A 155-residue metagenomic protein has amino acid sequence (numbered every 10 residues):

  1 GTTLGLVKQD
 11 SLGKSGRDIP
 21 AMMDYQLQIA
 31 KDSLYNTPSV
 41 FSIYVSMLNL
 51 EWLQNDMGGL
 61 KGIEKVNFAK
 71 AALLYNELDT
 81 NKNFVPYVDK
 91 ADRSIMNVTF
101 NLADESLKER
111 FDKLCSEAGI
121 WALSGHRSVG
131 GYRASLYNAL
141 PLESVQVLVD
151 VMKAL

Functional and structural regions predicted by a protein language model:
G1-Y75, D89: Active-site C-terminal subdomain of aminotransferase-like
V7, F100-D104, L136-N138: Short beta-strand-to-loop capping motifs
F68, F84-L114: Conserved PLP-binding catalytic core of the aspartate aminotransferase-like
D79-T80: Beta-rich accessory regions
R110-A118, V147-K153: Short amphipathic alpha-helices in soluble, non-transmembrane regions that often serve as interface/regulatory elements
A118-L136: Conserved PLP cofactor-binding pocket of PLP-dependent enzymes
G130-L155: PLP-dependent enzyme catalytic core of the Aspartate aminotransferase-like
